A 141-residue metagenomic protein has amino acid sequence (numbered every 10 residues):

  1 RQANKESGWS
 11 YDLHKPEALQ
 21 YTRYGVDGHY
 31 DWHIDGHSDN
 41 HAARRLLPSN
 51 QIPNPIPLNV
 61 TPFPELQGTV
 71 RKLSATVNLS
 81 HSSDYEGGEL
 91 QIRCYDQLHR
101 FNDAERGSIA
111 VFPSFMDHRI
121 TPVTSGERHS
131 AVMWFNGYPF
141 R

Functional and structural regions predicted by a protein language model:
R1-I109, F115-R141: Fe(II)/2-oxoglutarate oxygenase catalytic core
